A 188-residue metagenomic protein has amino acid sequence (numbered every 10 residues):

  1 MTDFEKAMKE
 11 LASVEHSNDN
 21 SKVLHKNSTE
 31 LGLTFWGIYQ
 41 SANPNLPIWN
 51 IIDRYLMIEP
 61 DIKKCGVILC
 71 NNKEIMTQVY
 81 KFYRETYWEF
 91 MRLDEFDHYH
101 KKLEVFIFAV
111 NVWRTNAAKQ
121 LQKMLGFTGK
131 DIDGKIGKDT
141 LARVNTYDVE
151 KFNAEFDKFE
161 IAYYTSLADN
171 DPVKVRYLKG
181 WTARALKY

Functional and structural regions predicted by a protein language model:
M1-Y188: Cell-wall polysaccharide-cleaving catalytic domain and substrate-binding groove, primarily in peptidoglycan/chitin
